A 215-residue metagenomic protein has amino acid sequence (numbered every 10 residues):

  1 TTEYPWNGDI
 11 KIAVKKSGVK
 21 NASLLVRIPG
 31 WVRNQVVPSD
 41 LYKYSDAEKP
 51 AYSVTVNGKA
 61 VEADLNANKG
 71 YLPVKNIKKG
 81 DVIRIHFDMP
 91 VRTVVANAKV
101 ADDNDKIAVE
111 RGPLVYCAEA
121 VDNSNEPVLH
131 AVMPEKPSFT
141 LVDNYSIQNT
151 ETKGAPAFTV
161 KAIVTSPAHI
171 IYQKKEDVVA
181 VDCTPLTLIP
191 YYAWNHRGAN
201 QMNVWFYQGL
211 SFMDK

Functional and structural regions predicted by a protein language model:
T1-A13, V36-V56, L65-L72, H86-K215: C-terminal beta-rich recognition modules with glycine/proline-rich loops and embedded aromatic residues
T2, V14-G18, I28-G30: Non-cytosolic beta-sheet module surface loops
K20-S45: Surface-exposed beta-strand/loop patches in extracellular or lumenal glycoproteins
W31, T55-V61: Change "in extracellular beta-sheet-rich domains … of secreted and cell-surface proteins" to "in beta-sheet-rich domains
V74-N76: Short, flexible loop/turn segments at beta-strand junctions in immunoglobulin-like and fibronectin type III
